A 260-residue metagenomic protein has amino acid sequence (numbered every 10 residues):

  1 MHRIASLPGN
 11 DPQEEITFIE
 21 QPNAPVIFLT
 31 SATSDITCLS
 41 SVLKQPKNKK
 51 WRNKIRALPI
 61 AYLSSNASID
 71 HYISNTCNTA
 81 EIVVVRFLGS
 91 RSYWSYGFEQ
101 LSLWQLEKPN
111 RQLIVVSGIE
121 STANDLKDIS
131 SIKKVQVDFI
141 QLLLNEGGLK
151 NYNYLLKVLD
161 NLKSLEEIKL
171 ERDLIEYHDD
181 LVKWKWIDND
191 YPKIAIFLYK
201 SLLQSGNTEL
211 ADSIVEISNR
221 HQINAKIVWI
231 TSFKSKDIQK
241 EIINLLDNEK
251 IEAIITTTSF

Functional and structural regions predicted by a protein language model:
M1-F260: An N-terminal assembly and electron-transfer interface module characteristic of large anaerobic redox and radical
